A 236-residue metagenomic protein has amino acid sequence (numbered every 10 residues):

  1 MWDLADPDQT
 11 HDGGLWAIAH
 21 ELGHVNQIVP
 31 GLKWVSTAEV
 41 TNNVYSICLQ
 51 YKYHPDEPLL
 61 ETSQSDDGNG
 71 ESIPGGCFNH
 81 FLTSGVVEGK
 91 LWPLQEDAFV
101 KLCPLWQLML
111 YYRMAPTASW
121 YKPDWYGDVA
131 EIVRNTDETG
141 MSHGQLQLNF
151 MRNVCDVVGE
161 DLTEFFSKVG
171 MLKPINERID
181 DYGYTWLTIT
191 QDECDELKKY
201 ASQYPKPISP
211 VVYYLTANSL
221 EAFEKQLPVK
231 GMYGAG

Functional and structural regions predicted by a protein language model:
M1-L110: Catalytic cores of extracellular degradative/oxidative enzymes
E21-H24, Y53-H54, Y121-W125, D161-L162: Loop/turn elements at helix/coil->beta-strand transitions in domains of secreted/extracellular proteins
S36, V40, S119-G127, E164: Short, solvent-exposed positions on alpha-helices
G76-N149, C155, M171: Non-catalytic carbohydrate-binding regions of carbohydrate-active enzymes
S142-G236: Beta/coil-rich, acidic/histidine-enriched accessory regions frequently appended to metallopeptidases
